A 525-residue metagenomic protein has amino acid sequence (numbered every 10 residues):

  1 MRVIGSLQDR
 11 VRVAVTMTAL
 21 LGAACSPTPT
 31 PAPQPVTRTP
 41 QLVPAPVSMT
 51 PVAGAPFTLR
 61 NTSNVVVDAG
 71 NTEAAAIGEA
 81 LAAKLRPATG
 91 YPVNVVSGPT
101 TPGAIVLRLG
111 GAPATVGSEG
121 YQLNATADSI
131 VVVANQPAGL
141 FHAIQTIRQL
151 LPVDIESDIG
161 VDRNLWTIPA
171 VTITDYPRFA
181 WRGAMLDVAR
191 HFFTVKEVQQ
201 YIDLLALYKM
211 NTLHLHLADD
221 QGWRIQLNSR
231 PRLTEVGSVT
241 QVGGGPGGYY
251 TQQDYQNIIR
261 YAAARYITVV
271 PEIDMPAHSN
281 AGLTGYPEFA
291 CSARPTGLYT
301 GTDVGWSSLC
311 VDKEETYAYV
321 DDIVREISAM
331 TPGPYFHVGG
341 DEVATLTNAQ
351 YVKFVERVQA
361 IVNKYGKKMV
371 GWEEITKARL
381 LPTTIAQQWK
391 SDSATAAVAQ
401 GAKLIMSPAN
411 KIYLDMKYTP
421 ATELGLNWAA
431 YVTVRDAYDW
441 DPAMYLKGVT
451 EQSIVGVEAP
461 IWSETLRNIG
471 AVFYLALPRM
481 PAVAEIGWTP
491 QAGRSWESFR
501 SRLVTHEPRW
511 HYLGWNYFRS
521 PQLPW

Functional and structural regions predicted by a protein language model:
M1-V15: Bacterial N-terminal signal peptides that target proteins for export
L21-A24: C-terminal motif of bacterial Sec signal peptides marking the signal peptidase cleavage site
S26-P177, S328, M369-T376, L380 (+3 more regions): Acidic, contiguous N-terminal accessory segments
A114-S307, E315-Y317, R325-Y335, I361: Feature activates predominantly on carbohydrate-active enzymes
R182-L186, L213-L215, V269-I273, F336-V338 (+4 more regions): Hydrophobic faces of well-ordered beta-strands that scaffold small-molecule active sites in alpha/beta enzyme cores
A189, A218-G222, D274-H278, D341-V343 (+4 more regions): Active-site beta-loop-alpha junctions enriched in small/polar residues
G282, P287-E288, S292, T296-T384 (+2 more regions): Active-site neighborhood of glycoside hydrolase catalytic domains
P382, K390-W525: Flexible, acidic glycine-rich loops studded with aromatic residues
